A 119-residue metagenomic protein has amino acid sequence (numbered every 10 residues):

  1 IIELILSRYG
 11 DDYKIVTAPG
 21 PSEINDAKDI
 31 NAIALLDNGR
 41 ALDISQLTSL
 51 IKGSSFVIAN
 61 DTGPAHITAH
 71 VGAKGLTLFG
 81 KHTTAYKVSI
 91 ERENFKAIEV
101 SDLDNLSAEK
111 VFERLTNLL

Functional and structural regions predicted by a protein language model:
I1-L76, T83: Donor-binding and catalytic core of enzymes assembling or modifying cell-surface/extracellular glycoconjugates
H66-L119: Nucleotide-sugar donor-binding patch of glycosyltransferase catalytic domains
